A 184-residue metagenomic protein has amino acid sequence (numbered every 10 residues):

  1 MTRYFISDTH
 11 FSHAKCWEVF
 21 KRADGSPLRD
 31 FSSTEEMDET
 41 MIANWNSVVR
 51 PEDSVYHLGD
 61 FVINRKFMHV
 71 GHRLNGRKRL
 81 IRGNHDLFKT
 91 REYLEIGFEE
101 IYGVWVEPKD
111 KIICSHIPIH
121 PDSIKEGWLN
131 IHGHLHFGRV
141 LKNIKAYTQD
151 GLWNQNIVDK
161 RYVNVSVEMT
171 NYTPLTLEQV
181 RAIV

Functional and structural regions predicted by a protein language model:
M1-L58, V62-V184: Extended recognition/assembly regions associated with phosphoester-bond processing machinery
